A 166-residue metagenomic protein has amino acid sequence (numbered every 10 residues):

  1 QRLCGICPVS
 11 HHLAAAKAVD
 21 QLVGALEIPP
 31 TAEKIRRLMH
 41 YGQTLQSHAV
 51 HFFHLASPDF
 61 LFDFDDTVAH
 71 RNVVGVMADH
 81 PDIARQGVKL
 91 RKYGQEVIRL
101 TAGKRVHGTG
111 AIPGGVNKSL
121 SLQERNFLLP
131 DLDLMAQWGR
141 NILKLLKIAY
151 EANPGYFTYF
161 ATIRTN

Functional and structural regions predicted by a protein language model:
Q1-N166: Active-site bordering "gate/hinge" segments that shape substrate access to catalytic or cofactor-binding pockets
